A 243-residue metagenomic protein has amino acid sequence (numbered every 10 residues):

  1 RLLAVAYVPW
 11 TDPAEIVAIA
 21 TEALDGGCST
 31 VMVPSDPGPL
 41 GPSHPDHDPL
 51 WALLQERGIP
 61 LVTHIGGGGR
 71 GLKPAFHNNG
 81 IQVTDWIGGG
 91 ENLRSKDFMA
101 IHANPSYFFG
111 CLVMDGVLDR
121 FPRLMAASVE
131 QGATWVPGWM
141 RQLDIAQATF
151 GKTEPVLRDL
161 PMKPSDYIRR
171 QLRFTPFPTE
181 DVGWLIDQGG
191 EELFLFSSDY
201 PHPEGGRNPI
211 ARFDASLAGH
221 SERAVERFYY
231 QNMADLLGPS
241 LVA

Functional and structural regions predicted by a protein language model:
R1-F108: Active-site gating/metal-coordination segments in enzymes
L3-A6, V31-V33, L61-T63, A126-S128 (+2 more regions): Hydrophobic faces of well-ordered beta-strands that scaffold small-molecule active sites in alpha/beta enzyme cores
A6-T11, G66-L72, E130-W135, Y200-H202 (+1 more regions): Short, solvent-exposed turn/loop segments enriched in Gly/Ser/Thr/Pro and often Arg
A18-T21, D115-G116, L124-M125, T134-W135 (+4 more regions): Mid-to-C-terminal alpha-helical segments outside catalytic/metal-binding sites
D25-T30, Q55-P60, R120-L124, I168-R170 (+1 more regions): Glycine-enriched alpha-helix->loop->beta-strand junction motifs that scaffold or abut catalytic
L61, I65-G69, V113-S165: Aromatic-lined glycan-binding groove of carbohydrate-active enzymes
L72-H77, G138-Q142, A148, R207-P209 (+1 more regions): Short aromatic-enriched loop/helix-cap "lid" or pocket-rim segments at secondary-structure transitions that line
G90-F108, V113, G151-G183: Aromatic-anchored helix/helix-loop segment that forms the rim or "lid" of small-molecule/cofactor binding pockets
